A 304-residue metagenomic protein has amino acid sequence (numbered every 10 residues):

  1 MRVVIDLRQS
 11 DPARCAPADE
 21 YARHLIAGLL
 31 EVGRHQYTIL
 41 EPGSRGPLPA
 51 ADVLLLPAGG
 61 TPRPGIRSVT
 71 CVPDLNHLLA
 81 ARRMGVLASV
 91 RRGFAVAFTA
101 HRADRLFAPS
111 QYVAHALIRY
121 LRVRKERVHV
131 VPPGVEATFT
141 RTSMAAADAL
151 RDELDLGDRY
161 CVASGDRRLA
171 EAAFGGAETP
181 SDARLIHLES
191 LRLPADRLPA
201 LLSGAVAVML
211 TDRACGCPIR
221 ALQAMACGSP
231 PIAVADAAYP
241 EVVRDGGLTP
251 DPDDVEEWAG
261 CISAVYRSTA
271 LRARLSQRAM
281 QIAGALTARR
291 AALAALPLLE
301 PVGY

Functional and structural regions predicted by a protein language model:
M1-Y304: Carbohydrate transferase catalytic cores enriched for Leloir-type hexosyltransferases
